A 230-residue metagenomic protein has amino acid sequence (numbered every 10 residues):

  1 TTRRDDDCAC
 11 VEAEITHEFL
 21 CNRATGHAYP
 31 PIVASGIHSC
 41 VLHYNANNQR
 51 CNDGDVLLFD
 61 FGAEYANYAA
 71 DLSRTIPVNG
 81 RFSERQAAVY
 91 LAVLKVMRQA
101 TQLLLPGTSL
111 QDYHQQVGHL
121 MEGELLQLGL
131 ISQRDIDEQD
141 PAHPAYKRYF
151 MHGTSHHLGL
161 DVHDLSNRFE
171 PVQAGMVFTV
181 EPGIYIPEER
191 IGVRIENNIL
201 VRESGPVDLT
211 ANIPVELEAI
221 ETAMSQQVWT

Functional and structural regions predicted by a protein language model:
T1-T230: Active-site neighborhoods and metal-handling regions in enzymes and metal-associated proteins
